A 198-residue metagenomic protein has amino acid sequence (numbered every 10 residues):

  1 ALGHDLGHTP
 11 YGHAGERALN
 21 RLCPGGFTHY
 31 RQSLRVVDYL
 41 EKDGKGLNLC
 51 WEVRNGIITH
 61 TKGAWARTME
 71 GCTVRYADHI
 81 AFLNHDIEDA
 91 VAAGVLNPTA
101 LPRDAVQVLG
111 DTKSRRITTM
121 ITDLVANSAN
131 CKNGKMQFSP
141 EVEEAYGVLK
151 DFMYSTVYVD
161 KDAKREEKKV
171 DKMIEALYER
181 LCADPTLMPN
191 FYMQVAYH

Functional and structural regions predicted by a protein language model:
A1-C23, Y30: Aspartate-rich (DDxxD/NDxxD/DxxxD) Mg2+/diphosphate-binding motifs and their adjoining helix-loop segments
A14, F27-H198: Histidine-centered, transition-metal-coordinating active-site segments
